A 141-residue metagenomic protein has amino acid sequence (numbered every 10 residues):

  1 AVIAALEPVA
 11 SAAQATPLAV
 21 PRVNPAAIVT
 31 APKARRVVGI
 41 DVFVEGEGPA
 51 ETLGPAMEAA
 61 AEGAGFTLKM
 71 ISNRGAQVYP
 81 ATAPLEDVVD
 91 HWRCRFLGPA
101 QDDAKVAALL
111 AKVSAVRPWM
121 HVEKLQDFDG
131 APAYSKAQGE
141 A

Functional and structural regions predicted by a protein language model:
A1-V9: N-terminal glycine-/lysine-enriched basic segments
S11-A141: C-terminal non-catalytic interaction/assembly regions of soluble proteins
